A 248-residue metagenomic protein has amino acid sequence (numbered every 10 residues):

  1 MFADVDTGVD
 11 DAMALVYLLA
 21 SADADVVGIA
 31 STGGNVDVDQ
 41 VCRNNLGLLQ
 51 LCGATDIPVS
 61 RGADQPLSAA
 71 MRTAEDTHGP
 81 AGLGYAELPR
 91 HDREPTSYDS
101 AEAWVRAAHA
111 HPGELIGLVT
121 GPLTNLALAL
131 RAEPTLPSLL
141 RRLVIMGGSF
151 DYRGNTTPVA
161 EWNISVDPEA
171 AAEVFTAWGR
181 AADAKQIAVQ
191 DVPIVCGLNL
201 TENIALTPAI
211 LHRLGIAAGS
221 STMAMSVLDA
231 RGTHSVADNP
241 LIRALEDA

Functional and structural regions predicted by a protein language model:
M1-A248: N-terminal acidic, glycine/proline-rich low-complexity segments
